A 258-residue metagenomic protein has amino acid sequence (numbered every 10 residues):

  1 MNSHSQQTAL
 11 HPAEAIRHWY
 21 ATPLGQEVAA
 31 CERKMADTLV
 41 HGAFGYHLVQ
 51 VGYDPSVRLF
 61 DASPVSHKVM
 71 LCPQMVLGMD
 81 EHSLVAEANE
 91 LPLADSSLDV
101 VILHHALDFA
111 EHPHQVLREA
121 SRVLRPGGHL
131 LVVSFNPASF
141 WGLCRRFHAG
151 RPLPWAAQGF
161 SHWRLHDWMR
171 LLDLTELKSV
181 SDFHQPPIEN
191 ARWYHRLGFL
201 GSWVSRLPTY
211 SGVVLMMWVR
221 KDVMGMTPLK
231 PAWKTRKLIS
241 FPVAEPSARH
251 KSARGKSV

Functional and structural regions predicted by a protein language model:
M1-H41: Class I SAM-dependent methyltransferase Rossmann-like catalytic core, especially the SAM/SAH-binding loop
K34, T38-L91: Class I SAM-dependent methyltransferase SAM/SAH-binding core
N89-V101: A short acidic, Gly/Pro-enriched loop at the edge of an enzyme's catalytic core that lines a small-molecule cofactor
H114-H129: A short glycine-rich, Lys/Arg-flanked "PGG" loop and its adjoining helix->strand segment in the class I
H129-A156: Conserved class I S-adenosyl-L-methionine
A156-S179: Short alpha-helix
E176-S202, Y210-S211: Conserved catalytic loop of SAM-dependent methyltransferase domains
F199-V258: C-terminal lobe and adjacent flexible extensions of AdoMet/dcAdoMet transferase-like proteins
